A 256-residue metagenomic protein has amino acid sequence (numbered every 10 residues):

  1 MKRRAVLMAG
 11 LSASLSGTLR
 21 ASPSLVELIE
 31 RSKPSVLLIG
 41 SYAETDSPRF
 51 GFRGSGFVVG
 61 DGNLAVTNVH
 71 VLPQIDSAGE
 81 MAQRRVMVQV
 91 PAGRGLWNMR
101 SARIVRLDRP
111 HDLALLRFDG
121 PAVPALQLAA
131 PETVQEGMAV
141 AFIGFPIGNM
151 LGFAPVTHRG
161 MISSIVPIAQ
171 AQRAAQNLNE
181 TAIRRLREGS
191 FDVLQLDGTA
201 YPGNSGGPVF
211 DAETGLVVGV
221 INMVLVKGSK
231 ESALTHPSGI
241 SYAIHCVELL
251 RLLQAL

Functional and structural regions predicted by a protein language model:
M1-L11: N-terminal secretory signal peptides and thylakoid transit peptides that target proteins across membranes
T18-R20: Sec/Tat signal peptide C-region and signal peptidase I cleavage site
P23-L25, Y42-N68, R100, G206 (+1 more regions): A conserved glycine-rich beta-strand in the N-terminal activation segment of trypsin-fold
E27-L28, I75, R103-V105, D119-A154: Active-site substrate-binding loop(s) of clan PA
S32-R49, D119-Q127, V156-A255: Active-site region of chymotrypsin-like
V36-G40, S55-V58, V66, R85-M87 (+5 more regions): Soluble periplasmic/extracytoplasmic beta-strand elements of cell-envelope proteins
G60-L107: Catalytic-histidine neighborhood of serine endopeptidases, predominantly the chymotrypsin-like S1/PA family
R84-V86, G93-A102, M138-A141, P155-N179: Beta-strand/loop subdomains of soluble extracytoplasmic proteins
